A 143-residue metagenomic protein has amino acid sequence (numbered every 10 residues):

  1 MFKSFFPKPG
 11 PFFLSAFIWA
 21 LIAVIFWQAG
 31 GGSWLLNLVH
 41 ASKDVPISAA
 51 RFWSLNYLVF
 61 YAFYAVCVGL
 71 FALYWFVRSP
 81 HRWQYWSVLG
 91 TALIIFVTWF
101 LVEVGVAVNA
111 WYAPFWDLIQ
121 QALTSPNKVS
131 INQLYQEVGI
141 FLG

Functional and structural regions predicted by a protein language model:
M1-F5, G32-I47, L73-V88: Cytoplasmic membrane-interface regions of multi-pass membrane proteins
M1-S4, K8-G30: N-terminal secretory/membrane targeting signals
G10-W19, F52-V77, H81-V104, T124-G143: Transmembrane-helix motif of ABC transporter permease domains
I25-W34, A50, V59-A62: Intrinsically disordered, low-complexity segments enriched in small/polar residues
F26-K43, V104-I119: Membrane-helix interface motif
S42-S48, Q120-K128: Internal transmembrane helix-loop-helix hairpins in multi-pass membrane proteins, together with their boundary/packing
